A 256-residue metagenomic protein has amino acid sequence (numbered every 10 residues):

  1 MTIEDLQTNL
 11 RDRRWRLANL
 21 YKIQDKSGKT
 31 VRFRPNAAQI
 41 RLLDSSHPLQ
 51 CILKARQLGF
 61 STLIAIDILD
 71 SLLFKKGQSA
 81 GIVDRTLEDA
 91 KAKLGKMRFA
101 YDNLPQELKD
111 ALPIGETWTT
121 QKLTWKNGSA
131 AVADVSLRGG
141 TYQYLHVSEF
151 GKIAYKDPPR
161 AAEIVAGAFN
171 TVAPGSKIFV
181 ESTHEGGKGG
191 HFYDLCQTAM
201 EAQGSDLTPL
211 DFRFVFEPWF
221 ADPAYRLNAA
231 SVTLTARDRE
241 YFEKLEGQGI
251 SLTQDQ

Functional and structural regions predicted by a protein language model:
M1-Q256: Phosphate/NTP-binding elements of NTP-utilizing enzymes
